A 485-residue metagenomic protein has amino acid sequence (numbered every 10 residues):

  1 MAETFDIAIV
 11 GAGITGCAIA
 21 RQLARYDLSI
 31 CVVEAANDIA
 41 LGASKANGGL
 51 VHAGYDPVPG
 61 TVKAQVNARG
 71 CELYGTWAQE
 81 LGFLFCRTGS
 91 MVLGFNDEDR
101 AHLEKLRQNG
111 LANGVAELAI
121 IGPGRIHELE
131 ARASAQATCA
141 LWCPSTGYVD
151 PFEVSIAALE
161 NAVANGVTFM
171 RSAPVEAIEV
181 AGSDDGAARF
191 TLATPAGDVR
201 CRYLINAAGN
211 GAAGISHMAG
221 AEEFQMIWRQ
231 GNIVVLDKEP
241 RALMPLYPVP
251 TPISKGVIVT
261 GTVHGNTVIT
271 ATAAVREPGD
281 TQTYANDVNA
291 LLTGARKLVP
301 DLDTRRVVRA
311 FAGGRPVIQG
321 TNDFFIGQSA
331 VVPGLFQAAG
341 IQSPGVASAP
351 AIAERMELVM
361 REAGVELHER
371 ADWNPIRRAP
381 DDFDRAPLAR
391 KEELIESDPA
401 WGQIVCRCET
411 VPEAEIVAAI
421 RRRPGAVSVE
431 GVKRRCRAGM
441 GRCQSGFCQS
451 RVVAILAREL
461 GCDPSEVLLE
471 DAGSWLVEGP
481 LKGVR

Functional and structural regions predicted by a protein language model:
F5-V32: N-terminal Rossmann-like FAD-binding beta1-loop-alpha1 element of flavoenzymes
A18, I178-A181, G186-A188, L192-Y284 (+3 more regions): Flavin-dependent oxidoreductases
R25-A46: Glycine-rich FAD pyrophosphate-binding loop
G49-L129, T138, G256-V257: Dinucleotide-binding Rossmann-like beta1-alpha1 core, especially the glycine-rich loop that anchors the ADP
V58, Q65-A68, N96-H102, W142-E160 (+3 more regions): Short beta-strand to alpha-helix junction loop
L84-V92, H127-N165, R189, T272-G279 (+1 more regions): Helix-loop-beta segment of a Rossmann-like dinucleotide-binding subdomain
P144-G182, G186-R202: Helical element adjacent to the flavin cofactor pocket in flavoenzyme catalytic cores
S254, V263, G279-I404, V411-P424 (+2 more regions): C-terminal catalytic lobe of FAD-dependent flavoproteins
